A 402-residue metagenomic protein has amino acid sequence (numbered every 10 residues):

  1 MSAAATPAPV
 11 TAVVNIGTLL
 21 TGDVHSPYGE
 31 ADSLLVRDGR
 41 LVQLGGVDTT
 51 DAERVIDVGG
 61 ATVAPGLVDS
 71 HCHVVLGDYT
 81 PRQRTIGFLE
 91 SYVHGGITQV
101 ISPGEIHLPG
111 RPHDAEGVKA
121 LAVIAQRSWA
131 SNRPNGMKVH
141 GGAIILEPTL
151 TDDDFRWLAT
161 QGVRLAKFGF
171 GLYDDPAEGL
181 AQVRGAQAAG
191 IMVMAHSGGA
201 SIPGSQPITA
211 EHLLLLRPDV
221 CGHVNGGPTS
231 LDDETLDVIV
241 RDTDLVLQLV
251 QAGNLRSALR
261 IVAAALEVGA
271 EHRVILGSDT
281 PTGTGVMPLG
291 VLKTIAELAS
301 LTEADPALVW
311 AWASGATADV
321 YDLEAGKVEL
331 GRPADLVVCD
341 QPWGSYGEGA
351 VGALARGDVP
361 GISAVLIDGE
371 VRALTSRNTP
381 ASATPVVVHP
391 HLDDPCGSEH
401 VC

Functional and structural regions predicted by a protein language model:
M1-T50: N-terminal metal-binding scaffold of metallo-dependent hydrolase/deaminase domains
A12, G66-V68, V193-M194, L276: Residue-level marker for buried hydrophobic side chains located in beta-strands that build the well-ordered beta-sheet
T50, V58-V123: Metal-associated gating/positioning segment near the N- to mid-region
P81-L89, E147-L158, G204-H212: Short, acidic/polar
F88-G117, W129-L146, T160-Y173, I191-M194 (+2 more regions): Divalent metal-dependent hydrolysis catalytic cores, especially in the metallo-beta-lactamase
V163-G285, T302: Active-site core of metal-dependent hydrolases
A263-P342: His/Asp/Glu-enriched, well-ordered alpha-helical/loop segment that forms or immediately abuts the divalent-metal
P333-V387: C-terminal cap of metal-dependent C-N hydrolases
